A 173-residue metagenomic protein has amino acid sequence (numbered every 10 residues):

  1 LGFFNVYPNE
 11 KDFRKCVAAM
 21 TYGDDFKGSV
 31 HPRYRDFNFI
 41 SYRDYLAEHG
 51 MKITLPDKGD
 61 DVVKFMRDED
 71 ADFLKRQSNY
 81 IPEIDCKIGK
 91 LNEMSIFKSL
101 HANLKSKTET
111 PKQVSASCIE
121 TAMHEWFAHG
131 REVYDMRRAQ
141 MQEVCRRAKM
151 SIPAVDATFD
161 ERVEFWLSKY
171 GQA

Functional and structural regions predicted by a protein language model:
L1-V6: Conserved pre-motif C helix in the palm subdomain of viral-like polymerases
E10-R33, K75: Catalytic palm active-site di-aspartate
C16-Y22, G59-D70: A glycine-rich phosphate-binding loop feature that marks nucleotide/adenosyl-phosphate handling sites
Y34-K52, V62-A173: Active-site and adjacent loop segments of nucleotide-processing enzymes that use two-metal-ion phosphate chemistry
P56: Phosphate/NTP-binding elements of NTP-utilizing enzymes
